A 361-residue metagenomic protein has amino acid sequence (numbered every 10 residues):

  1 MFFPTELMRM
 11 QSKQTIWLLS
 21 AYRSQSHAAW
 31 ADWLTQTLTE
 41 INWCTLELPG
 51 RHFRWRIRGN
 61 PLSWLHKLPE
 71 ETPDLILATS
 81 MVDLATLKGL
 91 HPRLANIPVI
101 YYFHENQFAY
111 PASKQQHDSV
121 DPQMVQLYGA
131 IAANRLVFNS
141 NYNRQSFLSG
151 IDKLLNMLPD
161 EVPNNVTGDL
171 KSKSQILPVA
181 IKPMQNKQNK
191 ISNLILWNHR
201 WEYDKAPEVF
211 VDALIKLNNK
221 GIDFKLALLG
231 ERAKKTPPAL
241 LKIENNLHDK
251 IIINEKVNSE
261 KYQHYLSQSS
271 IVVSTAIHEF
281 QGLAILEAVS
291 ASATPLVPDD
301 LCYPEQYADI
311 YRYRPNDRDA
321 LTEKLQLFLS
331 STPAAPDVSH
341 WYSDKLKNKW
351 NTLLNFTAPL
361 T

Functional and structural regions predicted by a protein language model:
R54-G59, S330-T361: A charged, aromatic-enriched C-terminal amphipathic alpha-helix characteristic of glycosyltransferases across folds
A132-N186: Donor nucleotide-sugar binding/catalytic pocket of nucleotide-sugar-dependent glycosyltransferases
P178-K216, L226-L229: Conserved donor-binding/catalytic core segment of Leloir-type glycosyltransferases
G230, P238-V257: Nucleotide-activated donor-binding/catalytic signature segment of Leloir-type glycosyltransferases, i.e., the conserved
H264-S269: Short alpha-helical donor nucleotide-sugar binding micro-motif in glycosyltransferases
I277: Aromatic "clamp/platform" in nucleotide-sugar-dependent glycosyltransferases that forms part of the donor/acceptor
T294-V297: Short hydrophobic beta-strand element within catalytic cores of glycosyltransferases and related nucleotide-activated
I310-D319, Q326-S330: Conserved acidic donor-binding segment of nucleotide-sugar-dependent glycosyltransferases
